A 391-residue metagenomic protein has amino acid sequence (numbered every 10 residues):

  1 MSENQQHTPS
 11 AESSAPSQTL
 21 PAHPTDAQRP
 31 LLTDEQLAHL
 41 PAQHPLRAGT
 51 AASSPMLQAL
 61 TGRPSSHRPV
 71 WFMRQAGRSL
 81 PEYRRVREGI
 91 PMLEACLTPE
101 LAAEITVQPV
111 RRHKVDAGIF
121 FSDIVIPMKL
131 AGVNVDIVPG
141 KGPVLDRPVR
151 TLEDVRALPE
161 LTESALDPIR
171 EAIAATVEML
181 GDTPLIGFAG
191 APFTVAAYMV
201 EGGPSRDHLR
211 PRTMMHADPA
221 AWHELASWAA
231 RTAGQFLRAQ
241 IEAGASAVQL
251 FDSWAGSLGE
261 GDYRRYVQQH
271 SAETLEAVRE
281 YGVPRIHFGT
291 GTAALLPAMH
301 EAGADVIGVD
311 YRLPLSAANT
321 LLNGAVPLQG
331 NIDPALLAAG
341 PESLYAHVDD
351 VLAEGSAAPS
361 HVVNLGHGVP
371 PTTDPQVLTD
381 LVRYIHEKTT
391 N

Functional and structural regions predicted by a protein language model:
S2-P139, Y345, P375-N391: N-terminal basic, low-complexity leaders that serve as flexible interaction/assembly modules and, when applicable, as
P41-P45, I90-P91, A157-E160, F236 (+2 more regions): N-terminal start-of-chain detector that recognizes signal peptides and the immediate post-cleavage beginning
R63-E94, I124, K129-K141, L145-T151 (+3 more regions): N-terminal small/glycine-rich loop or linker at the start of catalytic domains across soluble metabolic enzymes
E94-L97, V155-L166, P334-A338: The substrate-binding groove and active-site-proximal loops of carbohydrate-active enzymes, especially glycoside
I119-D136, V149-T162, A189, A245-Y263 (+1 more regions): Glycine-rich, proline-tolerant flexible connector loops at the mouths of alpha/beta enzymes
G140-E178, T183: A gly/proline- and charged-residue-enriched helix-loop-helix capping module
A165-N391: Active-site loop segments of alpha/beta catalytic cores
